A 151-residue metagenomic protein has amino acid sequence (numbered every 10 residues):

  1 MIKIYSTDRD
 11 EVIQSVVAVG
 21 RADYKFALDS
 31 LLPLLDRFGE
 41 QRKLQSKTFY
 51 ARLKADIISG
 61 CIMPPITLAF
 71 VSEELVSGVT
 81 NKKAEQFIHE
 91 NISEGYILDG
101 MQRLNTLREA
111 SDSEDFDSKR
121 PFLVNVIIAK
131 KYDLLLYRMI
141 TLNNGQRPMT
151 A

Functional and structural regions predicted by a protein language model:
M1-S93, N105: Short alpha-helix boundary/capping and kink motifs at helix termini
I58-A151: Basic- and aromatic-enriched surface patches that contact anionic nucleotides/nucleic acids
